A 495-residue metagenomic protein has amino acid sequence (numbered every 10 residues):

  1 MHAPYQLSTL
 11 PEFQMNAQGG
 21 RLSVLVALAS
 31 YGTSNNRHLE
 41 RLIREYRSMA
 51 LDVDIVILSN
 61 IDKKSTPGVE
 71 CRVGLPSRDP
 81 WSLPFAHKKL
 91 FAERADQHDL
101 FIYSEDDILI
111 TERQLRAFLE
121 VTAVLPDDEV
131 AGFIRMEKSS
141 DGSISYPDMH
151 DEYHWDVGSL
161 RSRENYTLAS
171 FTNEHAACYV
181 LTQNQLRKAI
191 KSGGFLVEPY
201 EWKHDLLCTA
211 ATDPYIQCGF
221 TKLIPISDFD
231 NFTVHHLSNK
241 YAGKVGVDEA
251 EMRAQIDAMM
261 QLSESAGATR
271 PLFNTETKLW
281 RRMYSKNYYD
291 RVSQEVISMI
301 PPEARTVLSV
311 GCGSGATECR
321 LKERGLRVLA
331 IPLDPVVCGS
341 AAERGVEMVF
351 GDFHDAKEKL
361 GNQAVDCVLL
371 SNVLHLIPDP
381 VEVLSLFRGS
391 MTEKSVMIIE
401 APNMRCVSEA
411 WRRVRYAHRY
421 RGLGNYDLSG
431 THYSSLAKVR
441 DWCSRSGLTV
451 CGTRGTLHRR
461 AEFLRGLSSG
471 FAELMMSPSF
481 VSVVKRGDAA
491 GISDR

Functional and structural regions predicted by a protein language model:
M1-E40, R44: N-proximal low-complexity "stem/linker" segments adjacent to membrane-targeting elements
R41-V53: Short, acidic, metal-binding catalytic loop of nucleotide-sugar glycosyltransferases
K63-D99: Active-site-proximal specificity loops/subdomain of glycosyltransferases
H98-L109: Short beta-strand-to-loop acidic/aromatic patch adjacent to the donor-nucleotide binding site
A117-L196: Conserved catalytic core of nucleotide-sugar-dependent glycosyltransferases
G193-M283: C-terminal catalytic/acceptor-binding lobe
F273-Q363, C367, S477-F480, G491-D494: Conserved N-terminal segment of class I S-adenosyl-L-methionine
P378-E382, L386, V396-A489: S-adenosyl-L-methionine-dependent methyltransferase catalytic module, highlighting the catalytic core
